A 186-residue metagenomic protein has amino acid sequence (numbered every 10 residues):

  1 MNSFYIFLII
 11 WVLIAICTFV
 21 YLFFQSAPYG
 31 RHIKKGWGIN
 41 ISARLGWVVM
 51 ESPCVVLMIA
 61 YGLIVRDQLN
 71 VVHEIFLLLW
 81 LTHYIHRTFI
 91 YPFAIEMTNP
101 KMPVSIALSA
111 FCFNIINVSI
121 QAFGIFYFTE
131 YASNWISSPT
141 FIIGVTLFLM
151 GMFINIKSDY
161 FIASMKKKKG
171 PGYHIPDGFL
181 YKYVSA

Functional and structural regions predicted by a protein language model:
M1-K182: Membrane-anchoring alpha-helices and their flanking helix-loop junctions
A186: Short, conserved phosphate/pyrophosphate- and ester-handling motifs at nucleotide-, phospho-/glycolipid
